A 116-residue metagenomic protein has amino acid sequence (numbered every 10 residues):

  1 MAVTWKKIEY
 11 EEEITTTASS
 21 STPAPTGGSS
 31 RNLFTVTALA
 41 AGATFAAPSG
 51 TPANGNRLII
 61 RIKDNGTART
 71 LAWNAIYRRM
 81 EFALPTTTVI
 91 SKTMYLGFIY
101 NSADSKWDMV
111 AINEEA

Functional and structural regions predicted by a protein language model:
A2-Y77, K92, I99-A116: Exposed extracellular interaction/assembly regions and N-terminal maturation sites
I76-I90: Terminal beta-strand-rich extracellular "head" domains that mediate receptor/glycan or other ligand binding
